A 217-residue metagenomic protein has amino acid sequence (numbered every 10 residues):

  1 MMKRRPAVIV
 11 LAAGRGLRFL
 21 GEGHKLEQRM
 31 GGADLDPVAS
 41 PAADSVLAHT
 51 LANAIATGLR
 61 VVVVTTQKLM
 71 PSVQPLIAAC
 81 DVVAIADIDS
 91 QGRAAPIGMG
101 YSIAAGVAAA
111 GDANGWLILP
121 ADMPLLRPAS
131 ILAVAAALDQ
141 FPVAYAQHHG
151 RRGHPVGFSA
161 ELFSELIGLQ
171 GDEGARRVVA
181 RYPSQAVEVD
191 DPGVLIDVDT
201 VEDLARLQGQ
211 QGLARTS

Functional and structural regions predicted by a protein language model:
M1, L47-G115, P128: Conserved N-terminal catalytic core of the sugar/cofactor nucleotidyltransferase
M1-V8, G168-S217: Conserved alpha/beta core of the MobA/IspD/sugar-nucleotide pyrophosphorylase nucleotidyltransferase superfamily
K3-M70: N-terminal glycine-rich phosphate-binding loop and ensuing alpha1 helix
I9-A13, V64, L119-P120, A146-Q147 (+1 more regions): Short beta-strand segments
G14, D122, T200: Active-site glycine-centered loops adjacent to acidic/histidine catalytic or metal-binding residues that shape
F19, S72-I77, V134, L166 (+1 more regions): Hydrophobic packing residues within well-ordered alpha-helices of enzyme cores
Q28, V62, V83, Q185-V187 (+1 more regions): Structural signal for short hydrophobic segments within the conserved structured cores of catalytic domains across
S90-A160, S164-I167: Conserved beta-loop-beta/alpha segment of the NTase-like Rossmann-fold superfamily that binds/positions NTPs
